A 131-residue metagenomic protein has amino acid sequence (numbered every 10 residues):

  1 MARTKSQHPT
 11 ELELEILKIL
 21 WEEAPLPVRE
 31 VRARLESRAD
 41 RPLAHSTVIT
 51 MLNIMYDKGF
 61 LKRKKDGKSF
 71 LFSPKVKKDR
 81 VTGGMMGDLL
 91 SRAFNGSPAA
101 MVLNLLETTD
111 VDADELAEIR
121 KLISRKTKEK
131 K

Functional and structural regions predicted by a protein language model:
M1-I19: Short alpha-helical segments that sit at the start of domains
T10, D66-G84: Short, cationic-aromatic polyanion-contact patches
I19-P27: Short capping segments at the starts of secondary-structure elements
L26-L35: Short acidic, hydrophobic short linear motifs in intrinsically disordered regions
R34-L43: Short helix-coil junctions and helix-kink-helix linkers
I54: Alpha-helical DNA-recognition elements
G59: Glycine-centered, phosphate/nucleic-acid-interacting loop/turn motifs that mediate DNA/RNA or nucleotide
G84-E129: Amphipathic alpha-helical dimerization/coiled-coil segments that flank or bridge DNA-binding/regulatory modules
